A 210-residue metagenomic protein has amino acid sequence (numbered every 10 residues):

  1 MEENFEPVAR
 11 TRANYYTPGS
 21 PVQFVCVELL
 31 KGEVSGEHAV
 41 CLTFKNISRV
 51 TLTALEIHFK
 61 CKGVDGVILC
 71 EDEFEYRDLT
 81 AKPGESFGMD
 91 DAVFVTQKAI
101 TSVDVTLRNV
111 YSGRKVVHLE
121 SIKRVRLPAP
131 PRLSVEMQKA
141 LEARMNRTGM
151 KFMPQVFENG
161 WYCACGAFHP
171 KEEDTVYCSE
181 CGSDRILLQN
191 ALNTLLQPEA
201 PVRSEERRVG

Functional and structural regions predicted by a protein language model:
M1-T43, I47, A129-R147, P154-Q155: Low-complexity, acidic Ser/Thr/Pro/Gly-rich terminal tails and inter-domain linkers that flank the onset of structured
N4-A9, G88-L141: Terminal connector regions
V50-D65, L107-R108: Short acidic, flexible loop segments centered on an aromatic residue
D65-A99: Intrinsically disordered, low-complexity Pro/Gly/Ser/Thr-rich segments with frequent PxxP/GP/PP motifs and embedded
E142, N146-N159, G166-E173: Short, flexible, mixed-charge glycine/proline-rich loop motifs that serve as phosphate/nucleic-acid-contacting
Y162-A167, S179-S183: Short, cysteine/histidine-rich loop/knuckle motifs that typically chelate Zn2+
C181-N193: Short Cys/His-rich micro-motifs in 6-15 aa windows
E206-G210: Conserved small/polar residues in nucleotide/adenosyl-binding loops
